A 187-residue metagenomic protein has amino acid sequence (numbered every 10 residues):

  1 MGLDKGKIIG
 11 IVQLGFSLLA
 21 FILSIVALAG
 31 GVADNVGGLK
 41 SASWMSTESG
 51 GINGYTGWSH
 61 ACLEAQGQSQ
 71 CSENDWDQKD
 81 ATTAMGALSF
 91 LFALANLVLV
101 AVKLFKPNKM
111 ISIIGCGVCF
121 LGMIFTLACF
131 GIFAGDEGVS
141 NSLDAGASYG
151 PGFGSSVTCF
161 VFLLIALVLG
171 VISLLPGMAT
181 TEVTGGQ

Functional and structural regions predicted by a protein language model:
G2-D34, Q78-D136, F153-T180: Signature of small four-pass
G2-K5, Q66-T82, G138-P151: Membrane-interface extramembranous regions at the lipid-water interface
S24-T83: A surface-exposed beta-alpha-beta supersecondary segment
D34-E48, A145-V161: Individual transmembrane alpha-helices with interfacial aromatic-anchor signatures
T180-Q187: Non-transmembrane, juxtamembrane loop and terminal tail segments of multi-pass eukaryotic membrane proteins
